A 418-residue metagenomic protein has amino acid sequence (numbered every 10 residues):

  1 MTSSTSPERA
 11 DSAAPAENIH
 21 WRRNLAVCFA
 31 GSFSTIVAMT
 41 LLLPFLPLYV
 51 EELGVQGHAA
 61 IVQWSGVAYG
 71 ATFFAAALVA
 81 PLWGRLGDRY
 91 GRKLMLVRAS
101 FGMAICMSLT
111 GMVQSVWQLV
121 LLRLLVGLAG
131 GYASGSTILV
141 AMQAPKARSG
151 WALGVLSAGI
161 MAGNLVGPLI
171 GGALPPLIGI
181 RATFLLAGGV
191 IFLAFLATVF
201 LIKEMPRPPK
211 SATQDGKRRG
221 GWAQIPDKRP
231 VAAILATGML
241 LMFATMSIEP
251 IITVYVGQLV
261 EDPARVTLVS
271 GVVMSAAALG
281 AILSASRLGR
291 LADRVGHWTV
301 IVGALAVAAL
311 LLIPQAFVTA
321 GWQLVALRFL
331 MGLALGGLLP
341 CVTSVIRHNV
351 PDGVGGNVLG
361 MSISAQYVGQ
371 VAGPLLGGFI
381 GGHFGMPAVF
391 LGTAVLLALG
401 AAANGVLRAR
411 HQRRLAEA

Functional and structural regions predicted by a protein language model:
P7-R22, E204-L235, A418: Juxtamembrane intracellular "pre-TM" segments in multi-pass secondary transporters
F45-V62, I251-L268: Short amphipathic helix-loop junctions that connect adjacent transmembrane helices in Major Facilitator Superfamily/SLC
V67-W83, S275-R287: Central cavity-lining transmembrane alpha-helices of secondary-active solute carriers, predominantly the Major
A77-Q114, A292-W298: Conserved MFS/SLC helix-loop-helix module at the cytosolic interface between two early adjacent transmembrane helices
C106, W117-L125, L311, W322-L330: Paired small-residue
L122-M161, S344-V345: Cytoplasmic helix-loop-helix junction between adjacent transmembrane helices in 12-TM secondary transporters
A182-F200, F390-V406: Symmetry-related core transmembrane helices of the 12-TM Major Facilitator Superfamily/SLC fold
F195-A212, G405-A416: Helix-loop junctions on the cytosolic side of multi-pass membrane transporters, especially the intracellular loop
